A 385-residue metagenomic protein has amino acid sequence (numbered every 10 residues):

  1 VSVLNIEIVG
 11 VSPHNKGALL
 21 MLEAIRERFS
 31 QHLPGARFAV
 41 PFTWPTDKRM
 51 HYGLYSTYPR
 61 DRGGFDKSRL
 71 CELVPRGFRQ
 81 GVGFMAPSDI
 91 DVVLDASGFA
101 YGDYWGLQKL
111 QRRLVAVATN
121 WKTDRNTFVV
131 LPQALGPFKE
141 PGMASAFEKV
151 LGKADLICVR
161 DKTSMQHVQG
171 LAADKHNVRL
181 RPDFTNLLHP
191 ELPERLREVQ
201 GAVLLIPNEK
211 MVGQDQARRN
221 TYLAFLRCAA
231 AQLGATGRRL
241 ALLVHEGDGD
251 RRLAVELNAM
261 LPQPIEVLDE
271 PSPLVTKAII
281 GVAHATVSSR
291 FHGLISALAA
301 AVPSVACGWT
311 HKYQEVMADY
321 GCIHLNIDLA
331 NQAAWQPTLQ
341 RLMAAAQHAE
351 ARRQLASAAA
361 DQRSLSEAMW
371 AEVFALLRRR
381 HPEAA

Functional and structural regions predicted by a protein language model:
V1-A385: Active-site anion-handling motifs in enzyme catalytic cores
